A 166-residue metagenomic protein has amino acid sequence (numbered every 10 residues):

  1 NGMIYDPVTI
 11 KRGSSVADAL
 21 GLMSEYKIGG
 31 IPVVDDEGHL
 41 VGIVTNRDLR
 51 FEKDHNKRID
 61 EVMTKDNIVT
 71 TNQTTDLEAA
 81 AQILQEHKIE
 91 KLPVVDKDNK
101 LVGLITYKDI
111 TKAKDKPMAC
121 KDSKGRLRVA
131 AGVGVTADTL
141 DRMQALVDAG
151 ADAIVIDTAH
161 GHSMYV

Functional and structural regions predicted by a protein language model:
N1-L22, V33-D35, L40, D54-E86 (+3 more regions): Bateman/CBS regulatory modules and CBS-like beta-alpha motifs in cytosolic regions of diverse proteins
Y5, T9, T45-D48, D115 (+2 more regions): Residues at structural and domain junctions
M23, D48, K114, A137 (+1 more regions): Structural motif corresponding to the C-terminal cap of alpha-helices
E25-I28, P32, H39-H55, I89 (+2 more regions): Short beta->alpha transition motifs characteristic of CBS
I28, T64-I68, I89, A151: A broad detector of the eukaryotic-type serine/threonine protein kinase catalytic domain
D36, N46, K97, Y107-K108 (+2 more regions): Active-site beta-loop-alpha junctions enriched in small/polar residues
D76, K100-C120, D138-R142, A159-V166: Active-site-adjacent beta->alpha loops and helix N-cap segments on the catalytic face of soluble alpha/beta enzymes
G132, A145-I154, A159-V166: Glycine-rich phosphate/ribose-binding loops and adjacent secondary-structure elements that form binding surfaces
